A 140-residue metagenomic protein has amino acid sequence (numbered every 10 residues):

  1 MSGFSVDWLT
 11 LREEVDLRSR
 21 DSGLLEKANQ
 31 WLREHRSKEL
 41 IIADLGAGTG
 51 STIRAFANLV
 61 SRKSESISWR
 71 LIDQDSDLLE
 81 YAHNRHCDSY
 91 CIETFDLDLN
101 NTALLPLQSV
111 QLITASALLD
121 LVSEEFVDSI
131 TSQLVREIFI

Functional and structural regions predicted by a protein language model:
M1-S37: Class I SAM-dependent methyltransferase Rossmann-like catalytic core, especially the SAM/SAH-binding loop
L40, Q111: Conserved acidic residues
A43, G50-T102: Class I SAM-dependent methyltransferase SAM/SAH-binding core
N101-S109: Short amphipathic alpha-helix with an adjacent loop that forms part of the alpha/beta core around
T114: A conserved beta-strand element that flanks and buttresses the S-adenosyl-L-methionine
A117-L118: Short catalytic micro-motifs in class I SAM-dependent methyltransferases
L121-L134: A short, conserved alpha-helix within the catalytic core of class I
R136-I140: Conserved beta-strand signature within the Rossmann-like core of class I S-adenosyl-L-methionine
